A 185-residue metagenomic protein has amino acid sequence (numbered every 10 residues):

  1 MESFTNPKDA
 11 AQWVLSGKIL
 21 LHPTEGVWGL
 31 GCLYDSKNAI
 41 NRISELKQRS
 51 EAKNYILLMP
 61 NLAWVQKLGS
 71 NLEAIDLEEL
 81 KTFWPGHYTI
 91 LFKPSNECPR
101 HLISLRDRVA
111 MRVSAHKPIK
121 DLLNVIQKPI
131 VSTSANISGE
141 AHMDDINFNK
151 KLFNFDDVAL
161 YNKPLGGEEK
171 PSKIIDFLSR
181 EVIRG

Functional and structural regions predicted by a protein language model:
M1-G185: Active-site-adjacent structural elements in enzyme catalytic cores
